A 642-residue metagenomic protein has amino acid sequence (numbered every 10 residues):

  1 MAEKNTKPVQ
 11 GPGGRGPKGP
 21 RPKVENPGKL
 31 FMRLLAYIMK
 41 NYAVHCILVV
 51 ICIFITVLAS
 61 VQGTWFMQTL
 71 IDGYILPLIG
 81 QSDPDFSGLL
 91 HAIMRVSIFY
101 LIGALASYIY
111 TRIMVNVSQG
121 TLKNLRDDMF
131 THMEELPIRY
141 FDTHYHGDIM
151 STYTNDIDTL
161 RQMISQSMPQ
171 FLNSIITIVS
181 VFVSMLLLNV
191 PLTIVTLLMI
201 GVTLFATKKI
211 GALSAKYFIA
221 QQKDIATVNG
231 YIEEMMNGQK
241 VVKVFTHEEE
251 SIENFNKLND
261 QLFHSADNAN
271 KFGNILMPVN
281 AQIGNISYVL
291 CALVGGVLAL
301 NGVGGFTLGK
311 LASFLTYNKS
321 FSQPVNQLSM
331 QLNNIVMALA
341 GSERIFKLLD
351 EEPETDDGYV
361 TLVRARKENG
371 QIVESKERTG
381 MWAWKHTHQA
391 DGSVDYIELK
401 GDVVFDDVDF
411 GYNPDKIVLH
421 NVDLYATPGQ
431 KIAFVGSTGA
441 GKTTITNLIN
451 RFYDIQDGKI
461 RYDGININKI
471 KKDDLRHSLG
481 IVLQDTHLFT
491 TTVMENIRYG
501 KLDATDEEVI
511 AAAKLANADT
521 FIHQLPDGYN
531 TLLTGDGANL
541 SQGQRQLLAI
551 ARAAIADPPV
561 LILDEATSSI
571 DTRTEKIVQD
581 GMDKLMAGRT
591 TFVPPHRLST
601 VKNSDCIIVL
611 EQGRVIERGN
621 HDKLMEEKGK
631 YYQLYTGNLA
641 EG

Functional and structural regions predicted by a protein language model:
M1-S60, I75-M94, Y110-M114, S118 (+9 more regions): Membrane-integrated ABC transporters
K4, S82, A365-G642: ABC-type nucleotide-binding domain
G16-K23, Q119, D127-I157, G230-N254 (+4 more regions): Short intracellular "coupling" helices and adjacent cytoplasmic loop segments at the cytosolic face of multi-pass
R21-G28, I51-C52, A59-I75, L90 (+12 more regions): Juxtamembrane helix-loop junctions of ABC transporter transmembrane domains
K40-A43, I138-R139, I157-I164, M168 (+6 more regions): An intracellular "coupling" helix at the cytosolic face of ABC transporter transmembrane type-1 domains
N41, H45-L58, V96-F99, S107 (+3 more regions): Transmembrane helices of ABC transporter permease
P77, S184-G201, N268, F272-E343 (+2 more regions): Helix-loop-helix
D148, T152, M163, N274 (+3 more regions): N-terminal turn
